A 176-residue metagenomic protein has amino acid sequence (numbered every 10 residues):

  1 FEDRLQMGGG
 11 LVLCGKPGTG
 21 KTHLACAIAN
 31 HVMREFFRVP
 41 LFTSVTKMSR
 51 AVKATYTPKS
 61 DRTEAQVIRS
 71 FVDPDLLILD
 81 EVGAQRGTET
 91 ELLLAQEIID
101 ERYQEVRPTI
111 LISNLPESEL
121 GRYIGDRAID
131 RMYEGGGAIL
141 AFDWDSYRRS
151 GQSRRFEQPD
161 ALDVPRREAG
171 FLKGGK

Functional and structural regions predicted by a protein language model:
F1-L5: Pre-Walker A adenine-sensing motif
Q6-M7, F71-P74, Q104-V106: Short loop/turn elements that form and flank the Walker-type P-loop nucleotide-binding site in RecA-like NTPase cores
M7-A25: Walker A/P-loop nucleotide-binding motif
G8-V12, V39-P40, L76, P108-I110: Residue-level preference for the first positions of well-ordered beta-strands
A29, R34-E35, M48-T55, V82-K176: Replace "adjacent to P-loop NTPase cores in ATP/GTP-dependent enzymes" with "adjacent to NTP-binding cores
M33-D73: Short glycine-rich substrate-engagement loop in P-loop NTPases that contacts/grips substrate
D73-L76, E91: Active-site/pore-lining binding-face segments in mid-to-C-terminal subdomains
